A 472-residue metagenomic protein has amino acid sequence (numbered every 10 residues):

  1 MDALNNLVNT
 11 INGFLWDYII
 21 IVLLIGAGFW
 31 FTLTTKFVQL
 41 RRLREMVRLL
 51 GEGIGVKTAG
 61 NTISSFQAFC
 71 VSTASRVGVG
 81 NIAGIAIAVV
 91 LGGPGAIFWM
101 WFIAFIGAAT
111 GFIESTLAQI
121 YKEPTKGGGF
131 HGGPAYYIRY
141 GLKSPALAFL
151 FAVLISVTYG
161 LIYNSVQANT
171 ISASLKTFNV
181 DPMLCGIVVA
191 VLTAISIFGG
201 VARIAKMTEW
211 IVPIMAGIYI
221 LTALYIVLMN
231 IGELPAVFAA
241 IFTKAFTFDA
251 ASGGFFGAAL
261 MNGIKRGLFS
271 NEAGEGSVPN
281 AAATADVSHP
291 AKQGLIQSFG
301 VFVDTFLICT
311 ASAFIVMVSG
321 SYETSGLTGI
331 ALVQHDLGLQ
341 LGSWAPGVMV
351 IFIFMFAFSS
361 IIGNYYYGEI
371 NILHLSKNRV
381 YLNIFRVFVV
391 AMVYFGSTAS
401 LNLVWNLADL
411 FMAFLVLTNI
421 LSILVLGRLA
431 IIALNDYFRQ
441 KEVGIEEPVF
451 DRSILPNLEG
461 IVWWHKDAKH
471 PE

Functional and structural regions predicted by a protein language model:
M1-V79, V89-A96, Y394, V425 (+2 more regions): N-terminal alpha-helical transmembrane segments of multi-pass membrane transport and channel/translocase proteins
A3-L4, T34-Q39, G80-I85, P94 (+6 more regions): Transmembrane helix-loop junctions in multi-pass membrane proteins
N9-R48, V90-G128, V303-C309, L410-I420: Extracellular loop-to-transmembrane helix junctions
L23-W30, T34-V47, A168-L175, V180-M229 (+2 more regions): Membrane-interface loop-to-helix entry segments
A27-T32, I103-G128, P134-I197, I351-I361: Helix-loop-helix module between adjacent transmembrane segments
F37-S64, I87-V89, G93-I97, A109-L142 (+4 more regions): Flexible loop linkers connecting adjacent transmembrane helices in multi-pass alpha-helical membrane transporters
V56-L91, L117-A135, R139, F255-F302: Alpha-helical membrane segments and immediately flanking helix-loop junctions that form or couple to the substrate/ion
I113-K122, T222-A240, G254, T284-A285 (+1 more regions): Extracellular/periplasmic helix-exit of transmembrane alpha-helices
